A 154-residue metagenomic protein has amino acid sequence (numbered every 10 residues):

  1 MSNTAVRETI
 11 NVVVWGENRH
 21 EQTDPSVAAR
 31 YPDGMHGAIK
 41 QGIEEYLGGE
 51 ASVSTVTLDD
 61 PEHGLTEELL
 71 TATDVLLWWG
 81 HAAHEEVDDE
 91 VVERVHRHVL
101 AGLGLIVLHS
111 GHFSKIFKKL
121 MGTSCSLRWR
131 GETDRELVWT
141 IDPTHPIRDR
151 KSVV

Functional and structural regions predicted by a protein language model:
S2-A72: Aromatic-Pro/Gly-enriched surface loop or interdomain linker that acts as a lid/target-recognition segment
G16, G80, D149: Pocket-edge structural micro-motifs
E21-Q22, E62-G64, E85-E86, V107 (+2 more regions): Short catalytic/ligand-binding loop motif for oxyanion handling, primarily in non-cytosolic enzymes, centered on
R30-P32, V92-H96, G122-S124: Glycine-rich, phosphate-binding/catalytic loops in enzymes
L70-I116: Short alpha-beta junction capping motif
L108-V154: An acidic, glycine-rich "communication" segment
